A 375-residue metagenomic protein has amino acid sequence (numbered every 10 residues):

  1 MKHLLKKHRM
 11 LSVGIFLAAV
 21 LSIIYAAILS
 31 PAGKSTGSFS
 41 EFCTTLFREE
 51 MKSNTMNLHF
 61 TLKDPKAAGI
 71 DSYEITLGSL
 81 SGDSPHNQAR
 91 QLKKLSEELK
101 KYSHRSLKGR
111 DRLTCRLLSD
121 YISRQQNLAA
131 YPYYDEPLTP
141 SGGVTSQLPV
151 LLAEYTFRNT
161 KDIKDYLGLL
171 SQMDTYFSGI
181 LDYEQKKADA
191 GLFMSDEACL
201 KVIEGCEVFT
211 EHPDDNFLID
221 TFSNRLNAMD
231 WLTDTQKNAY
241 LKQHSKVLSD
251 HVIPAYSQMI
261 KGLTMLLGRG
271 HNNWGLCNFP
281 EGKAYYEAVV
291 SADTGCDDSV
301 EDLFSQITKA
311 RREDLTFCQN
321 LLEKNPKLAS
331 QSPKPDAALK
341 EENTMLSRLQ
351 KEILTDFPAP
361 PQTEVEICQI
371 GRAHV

Functional and structural regions predicted by a protein language model:
K2-R372: N-terminal maturation segment of proteins
